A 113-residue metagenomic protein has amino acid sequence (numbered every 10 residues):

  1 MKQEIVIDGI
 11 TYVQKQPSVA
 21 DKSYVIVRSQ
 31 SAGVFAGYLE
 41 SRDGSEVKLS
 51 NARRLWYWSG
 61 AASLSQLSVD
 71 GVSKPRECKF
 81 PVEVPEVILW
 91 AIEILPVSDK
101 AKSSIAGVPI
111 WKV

Functional and structural regions predicted by a protein language model:
K2-V113: Conserved RNA-binding domains used in RNP assembly and mRNA/RNA metabolism
